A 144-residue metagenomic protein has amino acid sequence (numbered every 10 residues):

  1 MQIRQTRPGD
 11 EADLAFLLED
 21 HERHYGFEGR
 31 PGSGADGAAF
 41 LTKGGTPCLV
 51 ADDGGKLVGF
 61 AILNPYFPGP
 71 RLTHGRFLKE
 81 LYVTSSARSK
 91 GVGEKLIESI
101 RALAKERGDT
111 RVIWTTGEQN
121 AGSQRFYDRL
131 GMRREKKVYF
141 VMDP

Functional and structural regions predicted by a protein language model:
M1-Q2: Extreme N-terminal starter segment of soluble prokaryotic enzymes
Q5-T73, K79, E98, L103 (+3 more regions): Acetyl-CoA-dependent GNAT
G55, G91, N120: Conserved G/P- and acidic residue-centered "switch" motifs that form tight phosphate/ATP-binding loops in soluble
V83, S89-A102, R125, R129: Conserved acetyl-CoA-binding loop-helix of GNAT-fold acetyltransferases
T84, G117: Residue-level recognition of the GNAT/N-acetyltransferase active site
E94, E118-K136, M142: Conserved active-site alpha-helix within GNAT-family acetyltransferase domains
K105-T116: Conserved GNAT acetyl-CoA-binding A-motif
